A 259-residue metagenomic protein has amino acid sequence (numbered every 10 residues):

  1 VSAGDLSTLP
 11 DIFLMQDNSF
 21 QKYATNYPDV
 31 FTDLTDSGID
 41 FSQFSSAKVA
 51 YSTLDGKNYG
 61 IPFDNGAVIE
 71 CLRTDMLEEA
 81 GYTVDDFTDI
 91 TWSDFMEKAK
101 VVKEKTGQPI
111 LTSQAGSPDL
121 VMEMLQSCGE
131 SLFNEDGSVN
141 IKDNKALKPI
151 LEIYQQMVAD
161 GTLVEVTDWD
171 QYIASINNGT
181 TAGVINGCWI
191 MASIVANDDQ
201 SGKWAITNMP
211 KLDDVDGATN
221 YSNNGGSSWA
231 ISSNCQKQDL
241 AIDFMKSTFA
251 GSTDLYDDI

Functional and structural regions predicted by a protein language model:
V1, N18, I90-M96, V164-N178: Short helix-initiation/N-cap motifs at beta->coil->alpha
V1-K22, I39-S42, V84, D170 (+3 more regions): Conserved N-terminal structural module of periplasmic/extracytoplasmic solute-binding proteins
A3-M15, D29, N178-G187: Alpha-to-beta junction loops
F13-I69, S93-K98, E123, C128 (+1 more regions): Hinge/lid segment of periplasmic solute-binding proteins
S19-A24, C188-S201: A ligand-binding cleft/hinge motif common to bilobed small-molecule-binding domains
D55-F63, V68, E78, S93-N140 (+2 more regions): Extracytoplasmic/periplasmic solute-binding protein
A80, D160, N197-I259: Extracytoplasmic/periplasmic substrate-recognition and gating elements
M96-V101, G137-T167, M209: Glycine-centered hinge/linker elements that transmit conformational signals in sensory and ligand-binding systems
